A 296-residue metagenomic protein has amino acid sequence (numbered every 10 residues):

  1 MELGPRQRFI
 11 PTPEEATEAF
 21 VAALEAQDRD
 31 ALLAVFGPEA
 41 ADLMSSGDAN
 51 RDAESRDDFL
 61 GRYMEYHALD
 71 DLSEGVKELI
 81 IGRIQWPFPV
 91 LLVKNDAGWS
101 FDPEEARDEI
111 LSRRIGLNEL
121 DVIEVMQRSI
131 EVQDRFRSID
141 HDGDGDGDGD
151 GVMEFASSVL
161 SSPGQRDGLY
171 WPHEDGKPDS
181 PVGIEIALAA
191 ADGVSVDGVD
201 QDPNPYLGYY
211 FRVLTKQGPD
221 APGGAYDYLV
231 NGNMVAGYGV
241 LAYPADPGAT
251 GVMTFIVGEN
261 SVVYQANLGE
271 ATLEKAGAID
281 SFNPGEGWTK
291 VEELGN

Functional and structural regions predicted by a protein language model:
M1-A26, E105-E131, R135: Short, low-complexity N-terminal intrinsically disordered segments enriched in polar/charged residues
E18-A22, L33, D42: Alpha-helical, heptad-rich or low-complexity scaffold/stalk segments that mediate oligomerization or tethering
D28-A40, G147-G149: Short, well-ordered alpha-helical segments enriched in acidic and aromatic residues
L32, G75, R83, D140 (+5 more regions): Mature soluble binding/inhibitory domains
A40-P89, D200, N204-P205, Q217-P219 (+1 more regions): Surface-exposed, charged secondary-structure patches
K77-L120, E124-Q127, V262-A266: Short beta-strand edge/turn micro-motifs at domain boundaries
R137-A249: Flexible, glycine-rich surface segments
A236-G295: C-terminal soluble interaction/assembly domains
